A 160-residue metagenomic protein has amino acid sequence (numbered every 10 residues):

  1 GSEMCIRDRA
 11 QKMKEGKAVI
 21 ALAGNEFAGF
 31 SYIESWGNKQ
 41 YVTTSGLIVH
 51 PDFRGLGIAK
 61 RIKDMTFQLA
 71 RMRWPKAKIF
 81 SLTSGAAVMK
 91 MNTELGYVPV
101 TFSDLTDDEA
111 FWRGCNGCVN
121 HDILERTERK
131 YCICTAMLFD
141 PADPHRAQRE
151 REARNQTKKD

Functional and structural regions predicted by a protein language model:
G1-I6: Short, small-residue-biased leader/transition segments that mark boundaries at the very start of proteins
R9-I20, G29: A short helix-loop-beta-strand connector motif used in the catalytic cores of GNAT acetyltransferases and, in some
I20, N25-S35, Y41-I48: Conserved beta-strand in the GNAT
G24-N25, D52, D140-P144: Short loop segments at secondary-structure junctions
S31, T44, K63-T66, S81 (+2 more regions): Polar/charged side chains located within well-ordered beta-strands of beta-rich proteins
W36-N38, L47-V49, S84-A86, L105: An acidic- and aromatic-residue-enriched active-site/binding cleft used to recognize and process polar
V49, G55-A70, I79-S81: Conserved acetyl-CoA-binding loop-helix of GNAT-fold acetyltransferases
R71-D160: Terminal substrate-recognition subdomain of acyl/acetyltransferases
